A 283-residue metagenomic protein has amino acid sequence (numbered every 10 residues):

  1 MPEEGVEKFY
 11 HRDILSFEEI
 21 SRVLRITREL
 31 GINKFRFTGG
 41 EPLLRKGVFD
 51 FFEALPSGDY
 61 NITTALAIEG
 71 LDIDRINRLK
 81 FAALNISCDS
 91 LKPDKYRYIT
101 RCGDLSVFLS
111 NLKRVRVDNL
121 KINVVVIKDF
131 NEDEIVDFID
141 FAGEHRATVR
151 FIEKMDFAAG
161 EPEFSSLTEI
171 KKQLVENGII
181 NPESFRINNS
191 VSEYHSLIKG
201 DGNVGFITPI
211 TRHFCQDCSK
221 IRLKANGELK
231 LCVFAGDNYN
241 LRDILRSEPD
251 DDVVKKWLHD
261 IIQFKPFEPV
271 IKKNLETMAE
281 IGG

Functional and structural regions predicted by a protein language model:
M1-L15, L30, C232-V233: Canonical Radical SAM [4Fe-4S] cluster-binding loop centered on the CxxxCxxC motif and its immediate flanking residues
E7-R22, P42-A83, S87-V107, V124-D137: Canonical radical SAM enzyme core domain
I20-G31, R114: A short, N-terminal amphipathic alpha-helix
T27, L55, I76-L79, L112-V115 (+2 more regions): Generic structural signal for hydrophobic
K34, E41, I261-G283: Short flanking/linker segments adjacent to small metal-binding domains or redox-active Cys/His motifs
K34-R36, D59-T63, A83-N85, N119-K121 (+2 more regions): Structural preference for beta-strand elements that scaffold enzyme active sites
D94-K113, D118-G205, P209: Radical SAM enzyme [4Fe-4S]-AdoMet core and its adjacent flexible, acidic and glycine-rich loops/tails across
F157-Q173, I179-V270: Accessory C-terminal segments flanking Radical SAM cores
